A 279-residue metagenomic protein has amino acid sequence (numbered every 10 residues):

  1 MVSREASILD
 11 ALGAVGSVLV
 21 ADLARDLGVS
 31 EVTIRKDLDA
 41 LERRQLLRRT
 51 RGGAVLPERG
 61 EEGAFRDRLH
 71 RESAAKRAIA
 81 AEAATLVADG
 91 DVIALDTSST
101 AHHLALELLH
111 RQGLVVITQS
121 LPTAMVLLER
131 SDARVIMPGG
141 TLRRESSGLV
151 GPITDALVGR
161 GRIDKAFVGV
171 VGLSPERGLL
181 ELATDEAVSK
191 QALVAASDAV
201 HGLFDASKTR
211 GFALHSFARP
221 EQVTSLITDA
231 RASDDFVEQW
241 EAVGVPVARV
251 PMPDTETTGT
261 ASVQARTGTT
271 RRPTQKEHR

Functional and structural regions predicted by a protein language model:
V2-S98, A105-R111, L121, L128-D132 (+1 more regions): HTH-adjacent hinge/linker in prokaryotic transcriptional regulators
S3-A6, D10-D22, G28, R43 (+1 more regions): Conserved phosphate- and dinucleotide-binding cores of soluble alpha/beta proteins, encompassing both enzyme active
G63-A64, A94, A101, L180 (+2 more regions): Amphipathic, positively biased hydrophobic alpha-helical segments used for protein targeting and membrane insertion
L109-G113, T184-D185: A glycine- and small-aliphatic-rich helix-loop capping segment at beta-alpha/alpha-beta transitions that lines
G113-L114, L226: Conserved helix-loop-beta element of the AMP-binding
V115-V116, V135: Short beta-strand element of Class I
